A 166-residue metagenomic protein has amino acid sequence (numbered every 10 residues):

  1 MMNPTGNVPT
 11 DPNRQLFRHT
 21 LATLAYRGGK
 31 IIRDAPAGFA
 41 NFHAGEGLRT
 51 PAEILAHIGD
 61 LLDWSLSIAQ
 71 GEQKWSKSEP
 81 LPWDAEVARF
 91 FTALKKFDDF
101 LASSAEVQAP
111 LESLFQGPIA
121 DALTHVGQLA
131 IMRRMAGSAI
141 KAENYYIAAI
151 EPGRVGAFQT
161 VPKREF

Functional and structural regions predicted by a protein language model:
M1-M2, L94: Intrinsic low-complexity, intrinsically disordered segments enriched in polar/basic residues
N3-T5, R14, R18-I32, F39-K77 (+1 more regions): Short, contiguous alpha-helical
R33-F39, K96-D99: Extracellular-facing binding/remodeling surfaces
W64-A105: Helix-adjacent hinge/juxtasegments
